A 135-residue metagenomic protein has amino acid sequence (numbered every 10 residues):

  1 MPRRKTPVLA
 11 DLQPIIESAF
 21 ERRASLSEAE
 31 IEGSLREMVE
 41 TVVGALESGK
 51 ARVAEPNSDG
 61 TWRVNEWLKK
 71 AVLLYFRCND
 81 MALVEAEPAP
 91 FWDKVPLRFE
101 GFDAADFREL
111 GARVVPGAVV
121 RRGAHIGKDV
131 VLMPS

Functional and structural regions predicted by a protein language model:
M1-G111: Terminal amphipathic alpha-helical/low-complexity segments used for targeting or macromolecular assembly
R108, A112-S135: Structural signal for interior beta-strand "rungs" in well-ordered beta-sheet cores of soluble enzyme domains
